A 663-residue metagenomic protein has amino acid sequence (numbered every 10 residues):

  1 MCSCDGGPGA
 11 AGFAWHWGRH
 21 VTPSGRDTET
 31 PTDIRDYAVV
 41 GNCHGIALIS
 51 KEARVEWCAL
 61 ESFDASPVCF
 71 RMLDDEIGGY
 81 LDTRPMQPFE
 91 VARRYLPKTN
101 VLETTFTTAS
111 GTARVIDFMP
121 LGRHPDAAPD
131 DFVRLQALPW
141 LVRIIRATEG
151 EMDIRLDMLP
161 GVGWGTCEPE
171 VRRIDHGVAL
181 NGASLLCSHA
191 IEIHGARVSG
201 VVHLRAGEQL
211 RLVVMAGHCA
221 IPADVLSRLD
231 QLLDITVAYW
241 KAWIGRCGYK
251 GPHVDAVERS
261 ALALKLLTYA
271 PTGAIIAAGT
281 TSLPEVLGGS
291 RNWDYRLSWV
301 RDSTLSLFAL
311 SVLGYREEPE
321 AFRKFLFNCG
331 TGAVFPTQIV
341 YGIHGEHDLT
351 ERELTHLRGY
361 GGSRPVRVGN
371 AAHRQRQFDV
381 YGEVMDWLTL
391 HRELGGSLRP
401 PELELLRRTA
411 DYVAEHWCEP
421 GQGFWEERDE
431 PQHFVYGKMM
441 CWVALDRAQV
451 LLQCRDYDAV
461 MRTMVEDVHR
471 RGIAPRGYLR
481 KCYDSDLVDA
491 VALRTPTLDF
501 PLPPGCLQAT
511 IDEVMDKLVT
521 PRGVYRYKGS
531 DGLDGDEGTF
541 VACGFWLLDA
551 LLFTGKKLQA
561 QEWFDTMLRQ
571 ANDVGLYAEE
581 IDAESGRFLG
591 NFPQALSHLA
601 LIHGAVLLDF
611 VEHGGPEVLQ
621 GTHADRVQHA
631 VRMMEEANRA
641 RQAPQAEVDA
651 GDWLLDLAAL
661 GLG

Functional and structural regions predicted by a protein language model:
C2-G663: Acidic, mature catalytic/reactive cores of soluble proteins
